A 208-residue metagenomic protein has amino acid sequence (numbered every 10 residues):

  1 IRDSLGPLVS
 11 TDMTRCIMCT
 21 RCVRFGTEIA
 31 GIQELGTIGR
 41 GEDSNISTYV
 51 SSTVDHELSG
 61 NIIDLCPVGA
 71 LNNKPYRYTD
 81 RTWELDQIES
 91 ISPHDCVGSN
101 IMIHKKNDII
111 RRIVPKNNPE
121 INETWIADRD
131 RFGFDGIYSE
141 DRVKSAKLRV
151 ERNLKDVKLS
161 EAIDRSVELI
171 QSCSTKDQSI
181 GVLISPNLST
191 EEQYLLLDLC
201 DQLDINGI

Functional and structural regions predicted by a protein language model:
I1-T14, I29-I63, V68, K74-D80 (+1 more regions): Ferredoxin-type iron-sulfur electron-transfer modules in oxidoreductases and energy-metabolism complexes
D12-M13, C19, V23-R24, A30 (+3 more regions): Catalytic alpha/large subunits of respiratory electron-transfer oxidoreductases, centered on bis-MGD molybdoenzymes
